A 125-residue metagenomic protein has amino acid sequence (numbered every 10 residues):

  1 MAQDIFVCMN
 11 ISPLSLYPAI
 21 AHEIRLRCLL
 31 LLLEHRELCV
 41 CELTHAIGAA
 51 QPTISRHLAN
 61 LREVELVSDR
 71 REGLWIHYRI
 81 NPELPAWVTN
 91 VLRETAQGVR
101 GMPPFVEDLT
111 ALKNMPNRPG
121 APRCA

Functional and structural regions predicted by a protein language model:
M1-C8, S12, E34, A86-A125: Amphipathic alpha-helical dimerization/coiled-coil segments that flank or bridge DNA-binding/regulatory modules
F6-V7, I11-P52, W75-L84: N-terminal helix-turn-helix DNA-binding core of bacterial DNA-binding proteins
P18, L30, R62, S68 (+1 more regions): A cross-family signal for key residues in well-ordered alpha-helices that form functional helical elements
H45, R62-E63: Alpha-helical residues within the helix-turn-helix
L58-A59: Short, hydrophobic-biased segments on the C-terminal half of alpha helices that form "recognition helices"
E63-E72, R79-I80: Beta-hairpin "wing" of winged helix-turn-helix
